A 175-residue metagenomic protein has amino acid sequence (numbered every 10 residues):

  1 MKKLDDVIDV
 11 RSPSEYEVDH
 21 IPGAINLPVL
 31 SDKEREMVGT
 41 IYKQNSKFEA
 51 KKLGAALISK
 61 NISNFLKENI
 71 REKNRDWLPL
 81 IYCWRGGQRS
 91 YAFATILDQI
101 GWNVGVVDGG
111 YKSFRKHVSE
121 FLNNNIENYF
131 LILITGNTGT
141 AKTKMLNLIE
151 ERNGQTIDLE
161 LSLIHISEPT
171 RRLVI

Functional and structural regions predicted by a protein language model:
K2-N74: Positively charged, proline/Ser/Thr-rich regional signature most characteristic of the Rhodanese/CDC25-like
E34-T40, F114-S119, S167: Short, charged, surface-exposed secondary-structure boundary motifs
L53-V107: Catalytic cysteine-centered active loop of the rhodanese-like fold, especially the PTP/DSP P-loop
K73, L122-Y129: Phosphate-binding P-loop
L80, I100-K116, L159-L163: A short glycine-rich beta-strand->turn/loop micro-motif centered on a GG-aromatic cluster
I132-E150: Glycine-rich phosphate-binding P-loop
I149-S162: Phosphate-binding active sites in nucleotide-utilizing proteins
I164-I175: Single conserved hydrophobic/aromatic residue that forms the stacking wall/gate of nucleotide- or nucleobase-binding
